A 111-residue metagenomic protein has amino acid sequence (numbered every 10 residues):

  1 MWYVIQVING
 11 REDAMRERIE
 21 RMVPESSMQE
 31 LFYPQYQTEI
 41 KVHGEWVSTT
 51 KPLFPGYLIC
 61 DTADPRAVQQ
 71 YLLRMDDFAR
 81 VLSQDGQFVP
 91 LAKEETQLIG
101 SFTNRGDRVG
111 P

Functional and structural regions predicted by a protein language model:
M1-P111: Acidic-enriched and Gly/Ser
